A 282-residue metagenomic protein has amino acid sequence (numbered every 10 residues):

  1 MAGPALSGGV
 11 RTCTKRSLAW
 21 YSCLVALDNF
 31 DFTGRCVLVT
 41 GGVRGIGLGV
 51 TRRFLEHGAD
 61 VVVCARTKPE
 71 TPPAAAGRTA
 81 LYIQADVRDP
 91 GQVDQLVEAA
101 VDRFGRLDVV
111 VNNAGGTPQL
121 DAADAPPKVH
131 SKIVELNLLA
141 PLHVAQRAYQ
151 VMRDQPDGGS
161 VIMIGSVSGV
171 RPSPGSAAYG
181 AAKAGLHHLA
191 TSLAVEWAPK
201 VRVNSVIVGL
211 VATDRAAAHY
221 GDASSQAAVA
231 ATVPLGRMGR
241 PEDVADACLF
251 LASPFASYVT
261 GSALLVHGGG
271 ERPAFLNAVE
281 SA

Functional and structural regions predicted by a protein language model:
A26-D28, R171, L249, T260-A282: Short C-terminal tail/terminal secondary-structure segment of NAD(P)H-dependent dehydrogenase/reductase domains
V43-R44: Conserved glycine-rich cofactor-binding loop
V111, A198-R202, V259-G261: Short, small/polar-rich loop/turn modules that mediate ligand/substrate recognition or access, typified
D121-V134, V229: Substrate-binding pocket helix/loop in short-chain dehydrogenase/reductase
A145, A182, A190: Active-site helix of classical SDR
Q150, A194-P199, S257: Alpha-helical segment proximal to the catalytic Tyr-Lys
S166: Residue(s) in the substrate-gating loop at a strand-loop-helix junction that position the organic substrate next
